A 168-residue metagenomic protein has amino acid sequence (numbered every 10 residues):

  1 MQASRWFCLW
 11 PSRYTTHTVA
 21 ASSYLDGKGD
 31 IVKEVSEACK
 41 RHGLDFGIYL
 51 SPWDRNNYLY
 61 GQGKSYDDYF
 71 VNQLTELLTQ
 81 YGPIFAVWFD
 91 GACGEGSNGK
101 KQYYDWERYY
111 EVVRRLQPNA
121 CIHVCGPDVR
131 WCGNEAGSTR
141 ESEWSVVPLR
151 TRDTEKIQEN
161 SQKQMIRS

Functional and structural regions predicted by a protein language model:
M1-S168: Mature catalytic domains of secreted/periplasmic carbohydrate-active enzymes
